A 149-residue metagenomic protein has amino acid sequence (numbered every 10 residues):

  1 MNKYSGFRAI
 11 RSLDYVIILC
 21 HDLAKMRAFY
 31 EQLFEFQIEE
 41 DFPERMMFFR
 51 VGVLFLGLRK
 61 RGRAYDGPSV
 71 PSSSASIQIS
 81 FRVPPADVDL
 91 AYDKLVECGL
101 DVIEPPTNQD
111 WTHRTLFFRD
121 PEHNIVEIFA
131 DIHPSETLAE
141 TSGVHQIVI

Functional and structural regions predicted by a protein language model:
M1-D14, Q37-V83, L90-R119, D131-I149: Vicinal oxygen chelate
C20-D22, D110: Conserved beta-strand-loop-alpha-helix junction that forms the acyl-donor binding cleft
D22, P85-D87: Acidic/polar helix N-cap motif
M26-E31, L95, H123: Conserved active-site tyrosine of GNAT-family acetyltransferases
I125-I128: Short glycine-/small-residue motifs
